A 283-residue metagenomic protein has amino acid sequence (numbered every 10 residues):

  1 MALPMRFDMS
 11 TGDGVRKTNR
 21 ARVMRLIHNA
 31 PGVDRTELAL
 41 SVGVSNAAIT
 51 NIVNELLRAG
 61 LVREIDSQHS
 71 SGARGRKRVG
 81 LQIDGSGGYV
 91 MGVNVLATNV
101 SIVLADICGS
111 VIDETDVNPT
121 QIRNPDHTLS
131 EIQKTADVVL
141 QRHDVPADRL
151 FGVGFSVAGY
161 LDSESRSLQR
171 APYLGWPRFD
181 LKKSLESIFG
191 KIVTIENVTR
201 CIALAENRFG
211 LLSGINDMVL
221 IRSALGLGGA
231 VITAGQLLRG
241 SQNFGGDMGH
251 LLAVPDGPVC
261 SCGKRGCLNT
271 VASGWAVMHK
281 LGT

Functional and structural regions predicted by a protein language model:
M1-S41: Extreme N-terminal segment that seeds HTH/winged-HTH DNA-binding domains in transcriptional regulators
D34, G266-T283: A mobile "lid/hinge" subdomain adjacent to the ATP/sugar-phosphate binding pocket shared across diverse ATP-dependent
L38, I49-V62: Basic amphipathic alpha-helical segments that dock to polyanions
E64-V90, N197-M218: Conserved phosphate-binding catalytic cores of ATP/NTP-utilizing and phosphoryl-transfer enzymes
G75-E114, L220-T233: Gly/Thr-rich phosphate-binding beta-strand-loop-beta motif of the actin/hexokinase/Hsp70
V111-D217: Glycine-rich phosphate-binding loop and adjoining helix at the ATP-binding site of ATP-dependent phosphoryl-transfer
G214-A272: Glycine-rich phosphate-binding loop of actin/hexokinase-like ATP-binding domains
